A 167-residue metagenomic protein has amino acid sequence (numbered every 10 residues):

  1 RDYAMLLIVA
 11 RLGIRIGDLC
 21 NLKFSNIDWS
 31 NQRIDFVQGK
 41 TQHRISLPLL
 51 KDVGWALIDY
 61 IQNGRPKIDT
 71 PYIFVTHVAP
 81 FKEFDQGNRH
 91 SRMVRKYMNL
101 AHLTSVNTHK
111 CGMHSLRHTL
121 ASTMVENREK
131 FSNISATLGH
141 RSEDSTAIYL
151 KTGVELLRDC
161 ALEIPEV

Functional and structural regions predicted by a protein language model:
R1-V167: Conserved catalytic core of the tyrosine transesterase superfamily
